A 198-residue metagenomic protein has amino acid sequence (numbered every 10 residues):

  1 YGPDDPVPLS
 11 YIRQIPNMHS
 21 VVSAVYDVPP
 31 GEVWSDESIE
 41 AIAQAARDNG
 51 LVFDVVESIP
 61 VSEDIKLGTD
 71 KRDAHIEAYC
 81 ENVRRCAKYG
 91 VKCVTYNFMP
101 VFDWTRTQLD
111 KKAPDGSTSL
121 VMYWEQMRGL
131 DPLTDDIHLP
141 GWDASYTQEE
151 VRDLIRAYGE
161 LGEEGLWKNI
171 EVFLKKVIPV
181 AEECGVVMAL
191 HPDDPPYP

Functional and structural regions predicted by a protein language model:
G2-I15, I42, A74-R84: Short, acidic/polar
I12, V21-S23, A46, C86 (+1 more regions): Conserved, mostly hydrophobic/aromatic
Q14-N17, G50-K66: A short glycine/small-residue-enriched secondary-structure motif
Q14-S20, G90-V91: Glycine-enriched alpha-helix->loop->beta-strand junction motifs that scaffold or abut catalytic
I15, V33-D54: Glycine-rich, positively charged N-terminal anion/phosphate-binding segment
H19-S23, F53-E57, V94-Y96, M188-L190: Hydrophobic faces of well-ordered beta-strands that scaffold small-molecule active sites in alpha/beta enzyme cores
A24-E40, F102: Glycine-rich, proline-tolerant flexible connector loops at the mouths of alpha/beta enzymes
I65-P198: Active-site acidic/histidine proton-transfer and metal-coordination neighborhood in alpha/beta enzyme cores
